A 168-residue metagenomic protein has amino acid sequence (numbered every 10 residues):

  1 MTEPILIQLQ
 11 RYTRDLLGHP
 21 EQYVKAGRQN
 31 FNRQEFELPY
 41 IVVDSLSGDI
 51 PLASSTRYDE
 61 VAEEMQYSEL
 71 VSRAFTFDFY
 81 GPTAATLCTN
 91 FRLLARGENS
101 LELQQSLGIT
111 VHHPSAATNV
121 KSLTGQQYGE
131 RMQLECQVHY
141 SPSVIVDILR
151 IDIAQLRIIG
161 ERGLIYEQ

Functional and structural regions predicted by a protein language model:
M1-A62, I158-Q168: Small/polar-rich, solvent-exposed N-terminal microdomains that initiate assembly or binding
E3-P4, G81-A85: Soluble non-cytosolic domains of exported or imported proteins
P51-A53, L87, V144-I148: Short acidic, gly/pro-rich beta-turn/loop elements at beta-sheet edges and active-site/ligand-binding grooves
E60-Q66, L123-T124: Short beta-strand/turn micro-motifs at beta-sheet edges
Y67-P82, F91, G129-Y140: Oligomerization/assembly interface segments of phage tail-like spikes and tubes
T86, R96-S143: Acidic-leaning, charged glycine-interspersed low-complexity segments
T89-A95, I151-D152: Short amphipathic alpha-helices in soluble, non-transmembrane regions that often serve as interface/regulatory elements
Q137, P142-Q168: Mixed-charge, glycine-accented linear interaction segment located at domain edges/termini
